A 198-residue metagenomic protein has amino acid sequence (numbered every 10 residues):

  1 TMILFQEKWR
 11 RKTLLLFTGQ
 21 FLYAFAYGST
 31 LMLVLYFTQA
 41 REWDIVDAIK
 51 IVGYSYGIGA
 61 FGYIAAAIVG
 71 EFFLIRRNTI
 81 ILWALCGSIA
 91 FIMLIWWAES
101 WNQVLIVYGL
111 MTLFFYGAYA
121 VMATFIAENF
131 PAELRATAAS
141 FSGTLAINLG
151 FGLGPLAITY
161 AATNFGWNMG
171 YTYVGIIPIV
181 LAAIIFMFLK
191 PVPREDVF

Functional and structural regions predicted by a protein language model:
K8-Y63, F151-G154: Extracytoplasmic gate region of multi-pass secondary transporters
G19-Q20, A24, V107-L113, T144: Helical-face signature of the major facilitator-like transporter fold
F25-S29, A60, W101, L113-V121 (+2 more regions): Hydrophobic transmembrane alpha-helices of Major Facilitator Superfamily
I64-I75: Helix-to-loop junctions at the C-terminal end of transmembrane segments in multipass secondary transporters
R76-M122: C-terminal transmembrane helical hairpin of 12-TM major facilitator-type secondary transporters
F125, G175-F198: Multi-pass alpha-helical transporter architecture, strongest for 12-TM Major Facilitator/SLC carriers used
A127-N164: A late C-terminal transmembrane helix in Major Facilitator Superfamily
Y160-I177: A membrane-interface helix-boundary motif in multi-pass transporters
